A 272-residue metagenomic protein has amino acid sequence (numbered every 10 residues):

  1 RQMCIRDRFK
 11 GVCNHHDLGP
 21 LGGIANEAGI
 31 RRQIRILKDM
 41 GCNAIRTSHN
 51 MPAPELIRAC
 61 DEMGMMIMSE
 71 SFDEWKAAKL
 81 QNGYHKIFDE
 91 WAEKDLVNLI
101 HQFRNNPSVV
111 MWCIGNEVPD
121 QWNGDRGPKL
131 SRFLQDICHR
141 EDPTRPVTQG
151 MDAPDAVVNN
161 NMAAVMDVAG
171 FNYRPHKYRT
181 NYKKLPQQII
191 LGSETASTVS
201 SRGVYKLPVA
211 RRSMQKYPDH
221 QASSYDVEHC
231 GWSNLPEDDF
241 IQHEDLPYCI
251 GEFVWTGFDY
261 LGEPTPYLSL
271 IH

Functional and structural regions predicted by a protein language model:
R1-C4: Short, small-residue-biased leader/transition segments that mark boundaries at the very start of proteins
R6-V168, N172-I189, E194-P208: Active-site mouth of glycoside hydrolases
G29-R32, F88-W91, L96, P208-W232 (+1 more regions): Surface-exposed acidic, glycine/proline-enriched linker/cap segments that occur as 15-30-residue helix-coil
R132, P175, C230-E237, P247: A structural signal for well-ordered alpha-helical segments within the folded catalytic domains of diverse enzymes
M162, A222-Y225, P236, L270-I271: Flexible glycine/proline-enriched surface loops and loop-helix/loop-strand junctions
D167, E237, I250: Short alpha-helical basic/polar micro-motif
E194-V199, G203-S213, L246-I271: Aromatic/acidic polysaccharide-binding cleft in carbohydrate-active enzymes
